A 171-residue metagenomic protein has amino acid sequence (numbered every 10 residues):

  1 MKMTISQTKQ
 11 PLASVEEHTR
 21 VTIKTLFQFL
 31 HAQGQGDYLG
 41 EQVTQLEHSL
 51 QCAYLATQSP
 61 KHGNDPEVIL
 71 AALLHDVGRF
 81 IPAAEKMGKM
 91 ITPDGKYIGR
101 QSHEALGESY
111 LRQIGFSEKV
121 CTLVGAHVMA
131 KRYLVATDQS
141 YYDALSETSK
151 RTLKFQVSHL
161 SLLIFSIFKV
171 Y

Functional and structural regions predicted by a protein language model:
K2-I98: Acidic/His-rich, divalent-metal-binding segments that scaffold phosphate/diphosphate chemistry
Y54-Y171: Divalent metal-dependent catalytic cores for phosphoryl transfer on phosphate-bearing substrates
